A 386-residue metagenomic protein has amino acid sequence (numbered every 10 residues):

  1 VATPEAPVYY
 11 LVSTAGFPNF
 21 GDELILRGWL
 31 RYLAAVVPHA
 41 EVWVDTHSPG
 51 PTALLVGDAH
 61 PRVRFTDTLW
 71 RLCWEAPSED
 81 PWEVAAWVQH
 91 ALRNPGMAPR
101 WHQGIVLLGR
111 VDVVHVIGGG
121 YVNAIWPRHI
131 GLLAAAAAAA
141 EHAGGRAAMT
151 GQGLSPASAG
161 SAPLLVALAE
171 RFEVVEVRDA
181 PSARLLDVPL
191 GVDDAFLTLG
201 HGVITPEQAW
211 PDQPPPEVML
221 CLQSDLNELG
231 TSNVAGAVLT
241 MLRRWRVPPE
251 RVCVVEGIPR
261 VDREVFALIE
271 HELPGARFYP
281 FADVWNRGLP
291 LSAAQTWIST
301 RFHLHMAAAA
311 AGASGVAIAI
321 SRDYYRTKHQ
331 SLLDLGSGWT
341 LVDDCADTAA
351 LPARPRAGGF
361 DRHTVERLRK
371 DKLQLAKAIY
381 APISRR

Functional and structural regions predicted by a protein language model:
V1-R386: Active-site anion-handling motifs in enzyme catalytic cores
